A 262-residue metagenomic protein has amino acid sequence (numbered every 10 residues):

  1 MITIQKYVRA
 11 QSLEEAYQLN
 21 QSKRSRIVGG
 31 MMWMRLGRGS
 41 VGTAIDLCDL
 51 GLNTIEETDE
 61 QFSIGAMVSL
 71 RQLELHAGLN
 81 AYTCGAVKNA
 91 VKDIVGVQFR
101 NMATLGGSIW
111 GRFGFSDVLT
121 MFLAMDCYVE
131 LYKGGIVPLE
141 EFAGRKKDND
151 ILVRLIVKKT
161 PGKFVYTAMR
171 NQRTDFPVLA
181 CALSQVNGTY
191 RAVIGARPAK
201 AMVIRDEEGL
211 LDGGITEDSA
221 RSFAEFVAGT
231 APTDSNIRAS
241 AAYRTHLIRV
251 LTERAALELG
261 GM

Functional and structural regions predicted by a protein language model:
M1-M262: C-terminal structural segment of proteins
